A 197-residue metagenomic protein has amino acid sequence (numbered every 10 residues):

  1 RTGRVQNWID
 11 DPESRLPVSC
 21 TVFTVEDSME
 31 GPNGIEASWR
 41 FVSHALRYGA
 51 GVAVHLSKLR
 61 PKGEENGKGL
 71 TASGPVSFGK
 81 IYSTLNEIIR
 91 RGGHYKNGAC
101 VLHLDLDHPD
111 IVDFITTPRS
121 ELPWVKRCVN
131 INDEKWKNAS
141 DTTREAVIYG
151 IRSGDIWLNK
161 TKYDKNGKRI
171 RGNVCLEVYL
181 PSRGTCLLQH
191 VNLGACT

Functional and structural regions predicted by a protein language model:
R1-T197: Extended catalytic cores of very large enzyme megasubunits
